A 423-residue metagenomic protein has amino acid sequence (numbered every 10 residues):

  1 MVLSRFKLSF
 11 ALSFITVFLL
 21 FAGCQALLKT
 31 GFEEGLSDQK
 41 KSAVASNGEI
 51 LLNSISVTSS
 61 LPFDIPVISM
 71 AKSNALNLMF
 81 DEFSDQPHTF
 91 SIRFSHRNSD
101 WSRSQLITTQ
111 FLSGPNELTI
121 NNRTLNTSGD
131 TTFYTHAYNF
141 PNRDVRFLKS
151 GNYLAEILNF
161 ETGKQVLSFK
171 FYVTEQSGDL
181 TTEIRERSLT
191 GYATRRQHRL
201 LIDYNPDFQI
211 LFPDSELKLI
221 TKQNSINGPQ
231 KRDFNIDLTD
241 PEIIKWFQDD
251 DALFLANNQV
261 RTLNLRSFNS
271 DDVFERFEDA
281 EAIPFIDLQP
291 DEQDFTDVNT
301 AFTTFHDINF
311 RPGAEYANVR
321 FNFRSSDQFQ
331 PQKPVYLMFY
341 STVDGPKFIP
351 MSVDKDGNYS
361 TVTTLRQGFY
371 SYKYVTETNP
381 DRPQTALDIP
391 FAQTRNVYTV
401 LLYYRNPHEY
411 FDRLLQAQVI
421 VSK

Functional and structural regions predicted by a protein language model:
F21-G23: C-terminal motif of bacterial Sec signal peptides marking the signal peptidase cleavage site
L28, S99-W101, V145-L148, N159-V166 (+3 more regions): Short acidic/polar inter-strand loop motif in beta-rich domains
T30-A43, V173-R195, Q393-L415: Low-complexity, Pro/Ser/Thr- and charge-rich linker/hinge segments at domain boundaries
G48-H96, Y192-Y204, N309-N322: Contiguous beta-strand segments within globular domains
L112-H136, G228-R232, N318-Q367, N379-H408: Aromatic-rich carbohydrate-binding modules that target alpha-glucans
D130-F160: Ligand-binding face of N-terminal immunoglobulin V-set domains in extracellular IgSF glycoproteins
T135-R143, F234, D240-A252, N358-L365: Exposed aromatic-hydrophobic patches
I283-P331, Y410-K423: Basic K/R-rich, polyanion-interacting modules in nucleoproteins and related proteins
